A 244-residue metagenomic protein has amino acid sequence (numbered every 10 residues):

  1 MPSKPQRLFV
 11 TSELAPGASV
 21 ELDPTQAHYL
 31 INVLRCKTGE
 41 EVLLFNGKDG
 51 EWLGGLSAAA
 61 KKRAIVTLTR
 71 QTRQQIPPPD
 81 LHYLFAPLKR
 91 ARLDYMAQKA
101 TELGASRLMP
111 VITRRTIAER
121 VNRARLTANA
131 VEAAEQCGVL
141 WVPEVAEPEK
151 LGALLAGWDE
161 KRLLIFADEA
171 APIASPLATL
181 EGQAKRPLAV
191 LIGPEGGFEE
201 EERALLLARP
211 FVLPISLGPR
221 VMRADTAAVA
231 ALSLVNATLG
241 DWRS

Functional and structural regions predicted by a protein language model:
M1-R73, A124: N-terminal positively charged helical leader segments and presequences
R7, S19, E41, A64-I65 (+6 more regions): Structural motif
S12-E13, P24-T25, G47-K48, P87-L88 (+3 more regions): Fold-independent oxyanion-binding glycine-rich loops and adjacent beta-strand/coil segments at enzyme active sites
Q71-F166: RNA substrate-binding interface of SAM-dependent RNA methyltransferases
L164-L205, F211-S216: Active-site/ligand-binding-proximal alpha/beta "capping" segment
E200-S244: Structured adenosyl-cofactor binding patch, chiefly the S-adenosyl-L-methionine
